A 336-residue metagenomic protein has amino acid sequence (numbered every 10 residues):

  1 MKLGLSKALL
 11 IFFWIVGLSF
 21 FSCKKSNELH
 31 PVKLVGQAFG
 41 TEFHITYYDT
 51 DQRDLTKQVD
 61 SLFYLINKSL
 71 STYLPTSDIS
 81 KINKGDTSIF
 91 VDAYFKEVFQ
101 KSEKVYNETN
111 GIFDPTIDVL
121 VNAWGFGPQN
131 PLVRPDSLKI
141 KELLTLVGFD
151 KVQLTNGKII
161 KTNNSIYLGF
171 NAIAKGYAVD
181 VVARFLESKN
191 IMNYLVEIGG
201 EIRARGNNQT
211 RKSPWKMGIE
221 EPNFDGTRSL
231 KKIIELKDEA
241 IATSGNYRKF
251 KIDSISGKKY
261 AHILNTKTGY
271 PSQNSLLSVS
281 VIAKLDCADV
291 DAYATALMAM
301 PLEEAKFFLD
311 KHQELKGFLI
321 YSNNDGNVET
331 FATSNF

Functional and structural regions predicted by a protein language model:
K2-A8, F20-F336: Mature catalytic core of soluble alpha/beta enzymes
A8-V16: Sec-dependent N-terminal signal peptides
